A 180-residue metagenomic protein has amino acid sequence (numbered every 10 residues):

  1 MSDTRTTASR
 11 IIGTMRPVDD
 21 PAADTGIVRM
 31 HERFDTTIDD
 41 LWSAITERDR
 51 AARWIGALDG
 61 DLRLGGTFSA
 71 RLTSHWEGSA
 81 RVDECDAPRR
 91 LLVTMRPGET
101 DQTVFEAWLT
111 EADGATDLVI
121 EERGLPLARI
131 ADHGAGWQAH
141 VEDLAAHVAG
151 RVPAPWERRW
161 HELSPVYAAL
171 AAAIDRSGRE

Functional and structural regions predicted by a protein language model:
M1-A22, A115-D117, E122-E180: Terminal "cap-and-tail" regions of soluble proteins that handle hydrophobic small molecules
M1-L58: Hydrophobic ligand-binding cavity/cleft-lining segments
G26, W42, W54, L58 (+3 more regions): Bulky hydrophobic/aromatic packing residues
G56-L64, S69-P126: Hydrophobic-ligand binding "helix-grip"
